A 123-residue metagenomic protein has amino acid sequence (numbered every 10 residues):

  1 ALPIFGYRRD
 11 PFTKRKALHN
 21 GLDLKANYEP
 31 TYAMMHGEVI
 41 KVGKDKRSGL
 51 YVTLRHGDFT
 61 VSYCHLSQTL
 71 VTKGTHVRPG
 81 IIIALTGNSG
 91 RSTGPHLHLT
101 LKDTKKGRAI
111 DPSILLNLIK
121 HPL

Functional and structural regions predicted by a protein language model:
P3, A26, K41, H65-Q68 (+1 more regions): A residue-level detector for short acidic-glycine micro-motifs
P3-A33: Short glycine/threonine/proline-enriched tight-turn/helix- or strand-capping micro-motif at secondary-structure
A17-H19, A33-L70, T100: Zn2+-dependent peptidoglycan hydrolase active-site motif and core
L24, Y51-L54, R78-S92: Short hydrophobic beta/alpha edge segments that flank linear recognition/processing sites
N27, R55-G57, T104-K106: Short strand-coil-strand connectors
E29-P30, K44-D45, N88-R91, T104: Short polar/acidic secondary-structure junctions
P30-K41, V71-T86: Short, well-structured beta-strand-loop connectors
T72-I81, T100-L123: Acidic, glycine-rich catalytic/binding loops that coordinate metals and/or anionic ligands
